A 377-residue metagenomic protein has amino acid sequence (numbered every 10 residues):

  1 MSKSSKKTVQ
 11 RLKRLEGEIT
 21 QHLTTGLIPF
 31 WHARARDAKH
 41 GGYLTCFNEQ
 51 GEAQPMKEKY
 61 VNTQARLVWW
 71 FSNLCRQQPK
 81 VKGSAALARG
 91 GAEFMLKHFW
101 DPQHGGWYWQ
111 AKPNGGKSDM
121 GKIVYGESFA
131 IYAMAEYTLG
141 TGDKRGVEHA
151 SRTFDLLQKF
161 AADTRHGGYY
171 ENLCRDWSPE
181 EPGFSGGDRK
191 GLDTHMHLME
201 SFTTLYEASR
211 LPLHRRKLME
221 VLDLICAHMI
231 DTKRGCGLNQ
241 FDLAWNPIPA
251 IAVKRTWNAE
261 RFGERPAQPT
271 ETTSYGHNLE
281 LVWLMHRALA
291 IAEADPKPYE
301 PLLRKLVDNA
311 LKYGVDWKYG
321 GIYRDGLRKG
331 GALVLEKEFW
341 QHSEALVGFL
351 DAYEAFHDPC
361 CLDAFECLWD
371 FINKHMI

Functional and structural regions predicted by a protein language model:
M1-I377: Glycan-recognition and catalytic cores of secretory/periplasmic carbohydrate-active enzymes
